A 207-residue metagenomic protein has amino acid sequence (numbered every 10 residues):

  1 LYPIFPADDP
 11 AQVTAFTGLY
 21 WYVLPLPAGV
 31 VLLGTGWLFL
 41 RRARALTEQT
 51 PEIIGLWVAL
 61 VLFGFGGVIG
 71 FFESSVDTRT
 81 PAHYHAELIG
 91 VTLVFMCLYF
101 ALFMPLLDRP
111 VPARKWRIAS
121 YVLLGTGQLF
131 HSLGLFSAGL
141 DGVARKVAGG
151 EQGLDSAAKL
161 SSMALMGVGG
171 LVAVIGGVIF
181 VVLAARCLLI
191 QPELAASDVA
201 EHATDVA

Functional and structural regions predicted by a protein language model:
Y2-T17, G34-W57, V68-Y84, L93-V122 (+2 more regions): Juxtamembrane membrane-water interface segments of multi-pass membrane proteins, especially cytoplasmic-side
L19-G29, Y84-T92, V174: Alpha-helical transmembrane segments
L24-V30, A157-V178: Hydrophobic alpha-helical transmembrane segments
L32-L33, G64: Secondary-structure boundary elements
G64, L88, G125, S137 (+2 more regions): Short glycine/serine/threonine-biased micro-segments
G66, G127-H131: Alpha-helical transmembrane segments of multipass membrane proteins
